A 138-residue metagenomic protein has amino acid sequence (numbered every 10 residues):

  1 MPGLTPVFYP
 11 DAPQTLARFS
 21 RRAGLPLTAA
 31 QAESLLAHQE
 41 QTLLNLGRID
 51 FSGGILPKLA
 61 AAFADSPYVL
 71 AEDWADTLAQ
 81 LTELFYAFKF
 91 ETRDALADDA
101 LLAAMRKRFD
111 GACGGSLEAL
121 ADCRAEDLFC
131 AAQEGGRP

Functional and structural regions predicted by a protein language model:
M1-N45: Short terminal alpha-helical segments
P6, L27, L56-P57, G114 (+2 more regions): Polar low-complexity intrinsically disordered regions enriched in Ser/Thr and small residues
A12-R22, I55-A62, L84: A general alpha-helix detector
R22-A30, I49, P67-A71, F90-L96 (+1 more regions): Charged, low-complexity interaction regions
L44-Q80, L96, D122: Short, charged early-sequence alpha-helical segments and their helix-coil boundaries
T77-P138: Amphipathic alpha-helical binding modules
